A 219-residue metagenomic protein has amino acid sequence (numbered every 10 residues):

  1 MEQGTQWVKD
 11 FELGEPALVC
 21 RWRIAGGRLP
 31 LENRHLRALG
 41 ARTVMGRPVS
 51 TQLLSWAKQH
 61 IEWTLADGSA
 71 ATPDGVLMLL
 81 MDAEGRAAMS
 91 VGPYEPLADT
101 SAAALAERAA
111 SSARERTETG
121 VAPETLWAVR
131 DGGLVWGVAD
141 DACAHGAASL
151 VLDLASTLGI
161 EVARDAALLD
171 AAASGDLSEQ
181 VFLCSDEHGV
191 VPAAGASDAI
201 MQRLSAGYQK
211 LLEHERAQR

Functional and structural regions predicted by a protein language model:
M1-D131, A139, C143, A148-R219: Conserved alpha/beta cores of soluble small-molecule-handling proteins
L134: Glycine-rich N-terminal segment of FAD-binding domains in flavoprotein oxidoreductases, spanning the beta-loop-helix
